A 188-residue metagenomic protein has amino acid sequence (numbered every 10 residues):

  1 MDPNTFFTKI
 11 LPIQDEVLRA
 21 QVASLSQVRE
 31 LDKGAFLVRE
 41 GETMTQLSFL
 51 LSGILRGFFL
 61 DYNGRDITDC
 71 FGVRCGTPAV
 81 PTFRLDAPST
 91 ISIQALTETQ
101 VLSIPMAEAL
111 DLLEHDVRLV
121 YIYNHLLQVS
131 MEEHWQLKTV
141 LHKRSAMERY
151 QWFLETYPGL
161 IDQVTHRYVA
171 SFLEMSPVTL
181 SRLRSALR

Functional and structural regions predicted by a protein language model:
M1-Q27, T82-F83: Cyclic nucleotide-binding regulatory module and flanking cytosolic helices
Q27, F36, I54-F59, Q100-V101: Short beta-strand segments in beta-sandwich/barrel cores
G34, T45-G57, R74-C75: Glycine- and acidic-residue-biased ligand/ion/polar-headgroup-sensing regions
L37-E42: Short phosphate-coordinating micro-motif centered on Lys-Gly-acidic
F58, V80-P81, L112, F153 (+1 more regions): Residues that scaffold the ATP/ADP-binding catalytic core of kinase and kinase-like folds
T68-H125: Cyclic-nucleotide recognition modules
V129-V140: Short, Lys/Arg-enriched N-terminal segment that forms or immediately precedes the first helix of a structured domain
R144-R188: Phosphate-/nucleic-acid-contacting segments
